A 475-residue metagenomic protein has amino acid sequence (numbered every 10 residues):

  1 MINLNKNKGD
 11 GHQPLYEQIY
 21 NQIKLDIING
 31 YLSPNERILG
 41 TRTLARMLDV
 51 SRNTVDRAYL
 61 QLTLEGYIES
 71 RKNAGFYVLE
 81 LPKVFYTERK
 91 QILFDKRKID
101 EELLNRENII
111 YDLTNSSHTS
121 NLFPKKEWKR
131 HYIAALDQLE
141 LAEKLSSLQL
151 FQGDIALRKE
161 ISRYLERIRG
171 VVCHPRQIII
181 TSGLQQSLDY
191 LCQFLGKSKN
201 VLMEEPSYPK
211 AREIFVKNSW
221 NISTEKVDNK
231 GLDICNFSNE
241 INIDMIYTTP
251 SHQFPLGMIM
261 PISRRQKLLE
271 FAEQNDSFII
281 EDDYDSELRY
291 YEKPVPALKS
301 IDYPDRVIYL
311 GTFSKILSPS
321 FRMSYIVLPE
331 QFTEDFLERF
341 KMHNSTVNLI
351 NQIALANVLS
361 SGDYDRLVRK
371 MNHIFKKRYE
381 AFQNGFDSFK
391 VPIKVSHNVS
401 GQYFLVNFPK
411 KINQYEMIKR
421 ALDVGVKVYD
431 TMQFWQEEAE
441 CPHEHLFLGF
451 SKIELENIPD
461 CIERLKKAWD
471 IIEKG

Functional and structural regions predicted by a protein language model:
M1-I133, S146-Q149, L337, K341-N348 (+9 more regions): N-terminal basic, amphipathic alpha-helical segments
I133-D137, S162-E166, A356, D387: Amphipathic, well-packed alpha-helical segments that form the structural scaffold of globular domains
E143-D276, I280, E287-L288, K293-I301 (+2 more regions): Conserved core of the PLP fold type I
I178, S277, V307, I393 (+1 more regions): Short, conserved active-site loop motifs that form the nucleotide-linked donor/cofactor pocket
I179, N221-E225, I308, S396 (+1 more regions): General small-molecule cofactor/ligand-binding pocket signal
P294-F313, E334-D335, L446: Conserved active-site segment immediately N-terminal to the catalytic lysine that forms the internal aldimine
I308-S388, P392-N398: PLP-dependent aminotransferase class I/II
